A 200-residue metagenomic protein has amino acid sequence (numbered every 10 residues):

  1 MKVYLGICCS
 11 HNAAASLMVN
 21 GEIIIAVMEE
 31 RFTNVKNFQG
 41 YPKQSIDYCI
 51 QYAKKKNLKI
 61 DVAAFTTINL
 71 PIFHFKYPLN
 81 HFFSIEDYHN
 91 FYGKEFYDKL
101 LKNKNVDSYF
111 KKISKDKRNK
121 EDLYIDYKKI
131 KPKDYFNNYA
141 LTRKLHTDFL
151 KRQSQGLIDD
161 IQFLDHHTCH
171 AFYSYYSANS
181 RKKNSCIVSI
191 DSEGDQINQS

Functional and structural regions predicted by a protein language model:
M1-S200: Short acidic/glycine-rich loops and adjacent helix/strand connectors that line catalytic pockets where negatively
